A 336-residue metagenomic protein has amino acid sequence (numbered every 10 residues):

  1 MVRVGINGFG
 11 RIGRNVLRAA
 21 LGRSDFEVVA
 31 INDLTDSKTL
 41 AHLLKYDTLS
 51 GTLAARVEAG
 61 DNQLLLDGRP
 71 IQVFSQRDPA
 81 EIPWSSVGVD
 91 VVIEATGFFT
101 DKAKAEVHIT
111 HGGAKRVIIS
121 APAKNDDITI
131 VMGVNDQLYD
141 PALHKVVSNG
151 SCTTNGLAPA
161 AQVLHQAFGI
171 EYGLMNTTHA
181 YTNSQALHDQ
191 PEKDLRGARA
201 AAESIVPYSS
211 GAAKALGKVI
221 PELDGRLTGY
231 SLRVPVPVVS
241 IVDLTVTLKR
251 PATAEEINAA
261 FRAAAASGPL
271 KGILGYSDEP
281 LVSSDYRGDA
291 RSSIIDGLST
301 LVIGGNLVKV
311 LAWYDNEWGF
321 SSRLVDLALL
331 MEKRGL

Functional and structural regions predicted by a protein language model:
M1-A198, V302, D326, K333-G335: N-terminal Rossmann-like NAD(P) cofactor-binding subdomain of oxidoreductases, focused on the glycine-rich
N7, R11, T35-K38, V87 (+11 more regions): Conserved active-site and cofactor/substrate-binding residues in soluble primary-metabolism enzymes
I31, T48-L49, R69, V87 (+14 more regions): Short capping/connector residues at structural and topological boundaries
L64, I130-M132, V146, L187-H188 (+5 more regions): Short clusters of hydrophobic/aromatic residues that line enzyme substrate/ligand-binding pockets
T96, G112, F168, I220-P221 (+2 more regions): A broad structural signal for alpha-helix termini and local helix breaks/kinks
I128, E203, V242: Small-molecule pocket liners
Q166-P237: Acidic, glycine-rich segments within the central catalytic cores of soluble metabolic enzymes that bind/position
G229, I241, T245-L336: C-terminal active-site/capping subdomain that shapes the small-molecule cofactor and substrate pocket of enzyme
